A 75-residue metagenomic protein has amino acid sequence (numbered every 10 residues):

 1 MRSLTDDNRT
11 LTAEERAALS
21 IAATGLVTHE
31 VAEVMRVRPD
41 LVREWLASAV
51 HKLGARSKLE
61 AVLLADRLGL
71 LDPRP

Functional and structural regions predicted by a protein language model:
M1-E14, S20-H29, E33-D40, L68-P75: Linker/hinge segments immediately adjacent to helix-turn-helix/homeobox DNA-binding domains
R16-A17, E60: Pre-recognition alpha-helix immediately N-terminal to the DNA-recognition helix within helix-turn-helix or winged-helix
S20, E44, L63: DNA-binding alpha-helical recognition surfaces that contact promoter or target DNA
V27-E60: Recognition helix of helix-turn-helix DNA-binding domains
H51-P75: Basic, Lys/Arg-enriched C-terminal extension of HTH/homeodomain DNA-binding domains
